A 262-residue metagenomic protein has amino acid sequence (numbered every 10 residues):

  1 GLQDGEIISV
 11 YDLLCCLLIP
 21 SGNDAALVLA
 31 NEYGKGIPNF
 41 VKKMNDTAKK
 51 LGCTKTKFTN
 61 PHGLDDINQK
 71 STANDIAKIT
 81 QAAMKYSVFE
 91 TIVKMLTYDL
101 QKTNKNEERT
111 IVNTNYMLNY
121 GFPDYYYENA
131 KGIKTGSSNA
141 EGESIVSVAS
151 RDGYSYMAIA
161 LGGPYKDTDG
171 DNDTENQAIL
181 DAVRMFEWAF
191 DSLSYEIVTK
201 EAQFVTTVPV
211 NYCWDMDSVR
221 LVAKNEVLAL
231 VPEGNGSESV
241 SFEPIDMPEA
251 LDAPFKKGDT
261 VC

Functional and structural regions predicted by a protein language model:
G1-N74, K78-S87: Active-site-adjacent loops and short helices of periplasmic peptidoglycan-processing enzymes
C53-T54, N68-C262: Domain-terminus/edge residues, biased toward the C-terminal soluble/receptor-binding domains of extracytoplasmic
